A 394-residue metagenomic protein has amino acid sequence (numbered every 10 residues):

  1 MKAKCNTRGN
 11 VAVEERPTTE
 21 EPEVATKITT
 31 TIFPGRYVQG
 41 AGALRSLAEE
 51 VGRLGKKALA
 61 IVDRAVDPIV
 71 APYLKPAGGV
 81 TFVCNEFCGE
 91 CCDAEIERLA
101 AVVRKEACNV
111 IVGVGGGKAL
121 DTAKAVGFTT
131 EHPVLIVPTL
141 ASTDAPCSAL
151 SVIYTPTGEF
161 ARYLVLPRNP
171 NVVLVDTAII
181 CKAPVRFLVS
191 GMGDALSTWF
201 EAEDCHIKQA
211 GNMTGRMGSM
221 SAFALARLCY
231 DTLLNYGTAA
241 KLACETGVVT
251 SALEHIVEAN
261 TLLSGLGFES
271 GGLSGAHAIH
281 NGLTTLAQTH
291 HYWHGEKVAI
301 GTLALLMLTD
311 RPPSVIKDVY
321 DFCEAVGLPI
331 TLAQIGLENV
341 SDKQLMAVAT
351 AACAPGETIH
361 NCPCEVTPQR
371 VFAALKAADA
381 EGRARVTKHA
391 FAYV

Functional and structural regions predicted by a protein language model:
K2-G9, V13-E15, R311-V394: C-terminal charged capping/lid subdomain of soluble metabolic enzymes
K2-V110, L332: ATP/NTP phosphate-donor binding region
T29-T31, V51-R53, R104-E106, G127 (+4 more regions): Solvent-exposed alpha-helices and their adjacent loops that cap or buttress functional pockets in soluble metabolic
G35, T130-S221: A glycine/threonine-rich phosphate-anchoring loop and its flanking beta-alpha core in nucleotide/phosphate-binding
L44, D67-V70, D93, K118-A125 (+3 more regions): Short glycine/serine/threonine-rich phosphate/pyrophosphate-binding segments that cradle anionic phosphate groups
V103-L140: A short, small-residue-rich loop immediately preceding and capping a beta-strand
M213-L328: Active-site segments that bind and position negatively charged phosphate/pyrophosphate groups
